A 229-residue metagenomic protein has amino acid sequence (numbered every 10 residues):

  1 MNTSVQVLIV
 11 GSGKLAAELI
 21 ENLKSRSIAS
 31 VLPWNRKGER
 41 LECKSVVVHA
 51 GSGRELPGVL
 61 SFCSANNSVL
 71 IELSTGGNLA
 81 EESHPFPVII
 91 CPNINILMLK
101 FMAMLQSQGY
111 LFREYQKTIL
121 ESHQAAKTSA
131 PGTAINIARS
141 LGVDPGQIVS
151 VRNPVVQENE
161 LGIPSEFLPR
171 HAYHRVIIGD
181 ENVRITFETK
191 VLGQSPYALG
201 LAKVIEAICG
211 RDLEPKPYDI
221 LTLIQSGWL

Functional and structural regions predicted by a protein language model:
T3-S4, K44: Phosphate-coordination loops involved in phosphoryl transfer and adenosine-cofactor binding
Q6-L41, Y115-L229: C-terminal substrate-binding/catalytic lobe of Rossmann-fold NAD(P)-dependent oxidoreductases
V7-I9, V47-V48, L70-I71: Hydrophobic beta-strand residues in large extracellular and virion-surface proteins
R26, A65-N66, L111: Alpha-helix C-cap/termination motif
R40-V47, S64-V69: Short acidic/histidine-rich motifs immediately flanking catalytic phosphotransfer sites in two-component signaling
A50-S52: Glycine-rich, N-terminal phosphate-binding loop of Rossmann-like dinucleotide-binding domains
R54-C63, V69-Q108: Rossmann-fold NAD(P)-binding glycine/threonine-rich loop
S107-Y115: A charged, well-structured terminal subsegment
